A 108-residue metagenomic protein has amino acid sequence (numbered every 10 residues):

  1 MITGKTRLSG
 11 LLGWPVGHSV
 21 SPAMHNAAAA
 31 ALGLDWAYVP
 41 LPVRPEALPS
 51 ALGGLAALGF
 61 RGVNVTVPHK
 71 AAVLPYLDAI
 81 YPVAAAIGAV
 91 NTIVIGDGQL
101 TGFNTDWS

Functional and structural regions predicted by a protein language model:
T3-S108: Phosphate/diphosphate ligand-binding glycine-rich loop within oxidoreductases
